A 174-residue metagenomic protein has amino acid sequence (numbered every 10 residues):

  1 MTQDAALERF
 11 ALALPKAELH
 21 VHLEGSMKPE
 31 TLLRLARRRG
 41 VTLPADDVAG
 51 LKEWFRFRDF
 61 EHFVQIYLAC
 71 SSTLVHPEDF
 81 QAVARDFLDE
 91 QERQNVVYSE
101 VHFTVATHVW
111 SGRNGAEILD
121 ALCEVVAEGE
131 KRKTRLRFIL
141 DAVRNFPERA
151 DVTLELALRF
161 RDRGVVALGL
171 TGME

Functional and structural regions predicted by a protein language model:
M1-E174: Metal-cofactor-binding active-site regions of metalloenzymes
